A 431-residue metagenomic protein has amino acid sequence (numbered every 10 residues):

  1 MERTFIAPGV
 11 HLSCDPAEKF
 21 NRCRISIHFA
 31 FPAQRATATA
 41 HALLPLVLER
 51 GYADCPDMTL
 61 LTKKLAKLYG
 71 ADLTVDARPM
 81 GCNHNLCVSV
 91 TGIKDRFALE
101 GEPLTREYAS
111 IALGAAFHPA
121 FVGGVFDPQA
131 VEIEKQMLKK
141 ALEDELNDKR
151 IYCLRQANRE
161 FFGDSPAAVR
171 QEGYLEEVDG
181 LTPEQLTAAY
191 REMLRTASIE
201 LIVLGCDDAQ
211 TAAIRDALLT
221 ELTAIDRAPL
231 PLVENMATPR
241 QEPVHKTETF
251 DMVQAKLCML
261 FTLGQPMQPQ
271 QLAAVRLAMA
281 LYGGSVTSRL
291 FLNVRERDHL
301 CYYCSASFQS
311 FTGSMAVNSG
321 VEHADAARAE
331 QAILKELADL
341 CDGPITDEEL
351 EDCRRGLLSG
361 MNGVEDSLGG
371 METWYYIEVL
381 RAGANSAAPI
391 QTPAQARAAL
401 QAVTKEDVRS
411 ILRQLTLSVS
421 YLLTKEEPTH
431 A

Functional and structural regions predicted by a protein language model:
M1-G9: Short, Gly/Pro- and small/polar-rich lid/capping loops
S13-D15, N21-H41, M58-G114, A141 (+6 more regions): M16 family metallopeptidases and their MPP-like homologs
A42-E49: Active-site SXXK
G51-D54, R96-L99, H118-D127: Short, polar/flexible loop-turn hinges at active-site or ligand-entry regions and domain interfaces
A112-V122, L219-A228, K335-P344: A common structural junction motif
A167, Q171-E177, E192-P266, A431: An aromatic/glycine/proline-enriched structural segment found at the starts of mature extracellular/organellar domains
M252-K256, G264-M267, Q271-G284: A conserved active-site cap/scaffold subdomain adjacent to cofactor or substrate pockets
